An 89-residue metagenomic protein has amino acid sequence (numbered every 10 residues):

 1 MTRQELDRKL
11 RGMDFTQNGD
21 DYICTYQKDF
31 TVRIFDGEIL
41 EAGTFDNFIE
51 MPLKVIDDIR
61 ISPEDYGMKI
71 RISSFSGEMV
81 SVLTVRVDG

Functional and structural regions predicted by a protein language model:
T2-F45: N-terminal recruitment modules of adaptor/scaffold proteins
T2-N18, R60-G89: Acidic, Ser/Thr- and proline-rich intrinsically disordered linker/docking segments of eukaryotic scaffolds
D29-I34, D46-M51, S76-L83: Short, surface-exposed beta-strand/loop "edge" segments at domain boundaries and coil↔beta transitions
E50-I61: Phosphoinositide-dependent membrane-docking surfaces
